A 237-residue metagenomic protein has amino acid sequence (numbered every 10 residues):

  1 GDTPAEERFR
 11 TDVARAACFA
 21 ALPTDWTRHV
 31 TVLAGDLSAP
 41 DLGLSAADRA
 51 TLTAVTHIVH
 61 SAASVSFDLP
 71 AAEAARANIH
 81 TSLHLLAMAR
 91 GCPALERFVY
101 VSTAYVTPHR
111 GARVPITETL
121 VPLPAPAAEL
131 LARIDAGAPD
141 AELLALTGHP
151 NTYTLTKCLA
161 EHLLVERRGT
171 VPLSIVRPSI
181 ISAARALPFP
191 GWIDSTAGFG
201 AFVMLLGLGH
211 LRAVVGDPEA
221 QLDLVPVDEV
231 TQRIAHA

Functional and structural regions predicted by a protein language model:
G1, G35, I58-A63: Short loop/turn segments at strand-loop or loop-helix junctions that form parts of catalytic or ligand-binding pockets
G1, L37, T103, P178: Active-site loop/turn elements of alpha/beta-hydrolase fold enzymes, especially the short glycine-/histidine-rich
D2-R8: Short, charged/polar "capping" segments at the starts of alpha-helices and the immediately preceding loops
A14-H57: Conserved Rossmann-fold cofactor-binding substructure of NAD(P)-dependent oxidoreductases
T24-V30, M88-L95, A160-P172: A structural motif corresponding to the C-terminal end of an alpha-helix and its immediate exit/capping segment
T53, H57-A62, D68-R76, H80-L155 (+2 more regions): Conserved Rossmann-fold NAD(P)-dependent oxidoreductase catalytic core, especially the SDR/UDP-sugar
V114-G137, T152-T154, C158, H162-D223 (+1 more regions): NAD(P)-dependent short-chain dehydrogenase/reductase
